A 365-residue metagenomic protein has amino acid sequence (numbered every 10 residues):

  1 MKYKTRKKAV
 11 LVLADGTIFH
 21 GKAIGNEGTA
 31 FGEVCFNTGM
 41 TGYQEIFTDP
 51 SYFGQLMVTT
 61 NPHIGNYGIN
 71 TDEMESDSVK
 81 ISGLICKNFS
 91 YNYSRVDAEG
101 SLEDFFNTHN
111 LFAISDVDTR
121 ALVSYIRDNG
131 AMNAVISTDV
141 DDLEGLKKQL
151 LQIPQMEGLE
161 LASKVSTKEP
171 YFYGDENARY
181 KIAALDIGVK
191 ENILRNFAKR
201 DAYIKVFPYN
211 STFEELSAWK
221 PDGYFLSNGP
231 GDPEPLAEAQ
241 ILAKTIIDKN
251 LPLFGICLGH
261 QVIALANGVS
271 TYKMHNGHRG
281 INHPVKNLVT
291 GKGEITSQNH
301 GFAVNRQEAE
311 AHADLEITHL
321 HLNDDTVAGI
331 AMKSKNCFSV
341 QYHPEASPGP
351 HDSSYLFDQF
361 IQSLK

Functional and structural regions predicted by a protein language model:
M1-N210, E214, A218-W219, G231-P233 (+2 more regions): RNA-binding accessory domains that recognize and position tRNA/RNA substrates
F112, K181, P252-F254, S270 (+1 more regions): Proline-centered loop/turn at the N-terminus of a beta-strand
D118, D186, C257, H300 (+1 more regions): Active-site glycine-centered loops adjacent to acidic/histidine catalytic or metal-binding residues that shape
E176-I182, T290-G293, M332-C337: Beta-strand-turn-beta hairpins that frame and shape the catalytic cleft of phosphate-ester-processing enzymes
R179-A183, Y203, P252, I295 (+1 more regions): Residues that mark the start of a beta-strand
G223, S227-I295, G301-R306, G349-L364: Cysteine-nucleophile active-site neighborhood
K292-K335: Catalytic beta-strand/loop cores that center a nucleophilic Ser/Cys/Thr and support acyl-enzyme chemistry
G329-K365: A glycine-centered loop/beta-turn motif at secondary-structure junctions
